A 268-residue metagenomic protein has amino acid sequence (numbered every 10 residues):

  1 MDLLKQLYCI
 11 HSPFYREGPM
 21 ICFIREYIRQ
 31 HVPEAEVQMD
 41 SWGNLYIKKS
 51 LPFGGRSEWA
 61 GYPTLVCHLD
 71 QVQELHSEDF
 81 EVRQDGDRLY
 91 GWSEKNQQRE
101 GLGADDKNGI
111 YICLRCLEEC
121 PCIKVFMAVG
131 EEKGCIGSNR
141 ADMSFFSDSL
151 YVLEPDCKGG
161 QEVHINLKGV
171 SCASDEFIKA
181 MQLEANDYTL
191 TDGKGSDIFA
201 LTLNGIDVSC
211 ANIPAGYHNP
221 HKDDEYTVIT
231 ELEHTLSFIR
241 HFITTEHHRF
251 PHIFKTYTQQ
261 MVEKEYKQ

Functional and structural regions predicted by a protein language model:
M1-I10, Q260-Q268: N-terminal hydrophobic or amphipathic helices/low-complexity stretches enriched in small/hydrophobic/Pro/Gly
L3-A60: A non-catalytic alpha/beta surface segment that caps or lines the substrate-entry region of metallo-dependent hydrolase
Q30, L114-K124, F145-S147, L183-D187 (+1 more regions): Secondary-structure boundary elements
Q30-M39, Q84, A185-L190: Short secondary-structure junctions
G55-C122: Active-site metal-coordination/substrate-binding segment of hydrolases, especially metallo-dependent peptidases
N96-E176, L190, I198: Acidic/histidine-rich catalytic neighborhood of metal-dependent amide-processing enzymes
T189-T235: Zn-dependent metallopeptidase/amidohydrolase metal-coordination segment
N219-Q268: His/Asp/Glu-rich mid-to-C-terminal helical/loop segments that flank catalytic regions of hydrolases
